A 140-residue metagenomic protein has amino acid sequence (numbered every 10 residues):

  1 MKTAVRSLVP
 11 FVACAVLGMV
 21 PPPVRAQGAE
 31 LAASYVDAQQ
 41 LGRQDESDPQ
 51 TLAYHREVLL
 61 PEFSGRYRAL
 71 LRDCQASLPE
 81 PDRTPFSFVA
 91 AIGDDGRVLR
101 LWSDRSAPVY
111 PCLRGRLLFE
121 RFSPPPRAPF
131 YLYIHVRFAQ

Functional and structural regions predicted by a protein language model:
M1-V5: N-terminal secretory signal peptides that target proteins for export/translocation
S7-P10, P85: Hydrophobic alpha-helical segments and their boundary regions
V9-G18: Bacterial N-terminal signal peptides
A13-C14, V24-A26: Cleavable N-terminal signal peptides
R25-Q140: Charge-biased low-complexity segments
